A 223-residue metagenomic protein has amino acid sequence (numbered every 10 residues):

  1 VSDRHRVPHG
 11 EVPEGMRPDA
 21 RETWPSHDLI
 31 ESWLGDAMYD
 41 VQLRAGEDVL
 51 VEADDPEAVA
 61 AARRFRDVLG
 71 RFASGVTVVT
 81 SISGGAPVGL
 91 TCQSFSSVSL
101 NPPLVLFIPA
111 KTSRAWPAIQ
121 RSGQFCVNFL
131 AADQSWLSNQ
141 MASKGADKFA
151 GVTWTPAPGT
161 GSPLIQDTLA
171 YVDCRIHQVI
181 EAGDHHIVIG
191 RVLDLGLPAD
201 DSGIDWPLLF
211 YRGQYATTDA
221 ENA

Functional and structural regions predicted by a protein language model:
S2-A223: Basic, polyanion-binding surface patches
